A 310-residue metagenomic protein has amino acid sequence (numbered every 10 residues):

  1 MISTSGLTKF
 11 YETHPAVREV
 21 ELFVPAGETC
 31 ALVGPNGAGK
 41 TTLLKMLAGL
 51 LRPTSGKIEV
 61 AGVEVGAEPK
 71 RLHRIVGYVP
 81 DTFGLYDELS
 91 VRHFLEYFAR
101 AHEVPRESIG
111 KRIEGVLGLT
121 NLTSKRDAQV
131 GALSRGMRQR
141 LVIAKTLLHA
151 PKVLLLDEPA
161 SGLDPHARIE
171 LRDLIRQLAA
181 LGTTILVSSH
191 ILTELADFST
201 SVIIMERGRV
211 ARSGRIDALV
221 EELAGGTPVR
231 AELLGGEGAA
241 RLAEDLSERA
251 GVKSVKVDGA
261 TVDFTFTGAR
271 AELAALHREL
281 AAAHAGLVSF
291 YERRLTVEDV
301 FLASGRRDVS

Functional and structural regions predicted by a protein language model:
A48: Helix-to-loop junction immediately C-terminal to a conserved catalytic motif
G56-A67, R71-L72: Conserved ABC transporter NBD signature motif
E96, R100, E107-K125: Conserved ABC ATPase "signature" region
A150: Conserved catalytic motifs of ABC-family nucleotide-binding domains
L154-D157: Catalytic Walker B motif of ABC-type/P-loop ATPase nucleotide-binding domains
R172-T267: ABC transporter nucleotide-binding domain
